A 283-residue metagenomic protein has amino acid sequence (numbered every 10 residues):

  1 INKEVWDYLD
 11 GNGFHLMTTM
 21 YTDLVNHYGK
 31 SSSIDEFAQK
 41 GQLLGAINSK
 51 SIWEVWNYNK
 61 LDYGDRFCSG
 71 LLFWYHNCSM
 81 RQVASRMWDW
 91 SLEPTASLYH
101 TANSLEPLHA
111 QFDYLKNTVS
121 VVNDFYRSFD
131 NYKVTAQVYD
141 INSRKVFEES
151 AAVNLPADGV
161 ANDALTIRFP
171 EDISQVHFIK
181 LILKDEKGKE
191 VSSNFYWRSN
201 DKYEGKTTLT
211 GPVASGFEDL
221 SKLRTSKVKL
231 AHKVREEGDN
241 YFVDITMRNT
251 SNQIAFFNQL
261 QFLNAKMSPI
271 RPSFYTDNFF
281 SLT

Functional and structural regions predicted by a protein language model:
I1-Q137: Substrate-binding clefts and catalytic carboxylate motifs of secreted carbohydrate-active enzymes
C78-V83, S128, K145, P156 (+2 more regions): Flexible loop/turn segments at secondary-structure boundaries
E93-V122, D201-N240: Low-complexity, acidic Ser/Thr/Pro/Gly-rich terminal tails and inter-domain linkers that flank the onset of structured
N117-N123, A164-I167, I179-K184, V243-N249: Buried hydrophobic-core signal for structured, non-transmembrane domains
F125-N142, T250-R271: Short acidic, flexible loop segments centered on an aromatic residue
Y132-V134, D140-S174, P269-T283: Intrinsically disordered, low-complexity Pro/Gly/Ser/Thr-rich segments with frequent PxxP/GP/PP motifs and embedded
I167-F217, T283: Terminal connector regions
V228-L230, V243, S251-F257: C-terminal effector modules of nucleic-acid-centric enzymes and ribosome-associated factors
